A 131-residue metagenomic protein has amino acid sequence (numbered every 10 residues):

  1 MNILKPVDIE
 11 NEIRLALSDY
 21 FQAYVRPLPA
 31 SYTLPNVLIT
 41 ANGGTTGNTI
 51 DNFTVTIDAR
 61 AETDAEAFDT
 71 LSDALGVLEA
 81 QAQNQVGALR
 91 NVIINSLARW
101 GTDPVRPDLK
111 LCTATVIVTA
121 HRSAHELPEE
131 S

Functional and structural regions predicted by a protein language model:
M1-Q22, A41-S131: Charged, amphipathic alpha-helical segments and their flanking helix caps
Y24-S31: Short acidic low-complexity segments
Y32-A41: A short, hydrophobic beta-strand-centered structural micro-motif
